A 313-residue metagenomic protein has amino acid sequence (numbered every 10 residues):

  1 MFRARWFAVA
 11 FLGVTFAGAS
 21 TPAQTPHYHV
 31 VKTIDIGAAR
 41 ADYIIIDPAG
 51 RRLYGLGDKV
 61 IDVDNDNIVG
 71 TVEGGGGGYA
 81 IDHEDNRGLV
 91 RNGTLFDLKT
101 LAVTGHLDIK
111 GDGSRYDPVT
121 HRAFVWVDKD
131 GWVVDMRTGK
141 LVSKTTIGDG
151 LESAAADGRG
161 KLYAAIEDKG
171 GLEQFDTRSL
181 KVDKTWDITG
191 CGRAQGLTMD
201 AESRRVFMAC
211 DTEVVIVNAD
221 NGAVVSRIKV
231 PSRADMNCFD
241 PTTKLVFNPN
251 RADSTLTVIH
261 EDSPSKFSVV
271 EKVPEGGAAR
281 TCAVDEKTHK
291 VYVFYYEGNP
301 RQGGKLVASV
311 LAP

Functional and structural regions predicted by a protein language model:
M1-A4: N-terminal secretory signal peptides that target proteins for export/translocation
W6-G18: Bacterial N-terminal signal peptides
A19-P313: Predominantly soluble domains enriched in secretory-pathway, periplasmic, or organellar proteins
